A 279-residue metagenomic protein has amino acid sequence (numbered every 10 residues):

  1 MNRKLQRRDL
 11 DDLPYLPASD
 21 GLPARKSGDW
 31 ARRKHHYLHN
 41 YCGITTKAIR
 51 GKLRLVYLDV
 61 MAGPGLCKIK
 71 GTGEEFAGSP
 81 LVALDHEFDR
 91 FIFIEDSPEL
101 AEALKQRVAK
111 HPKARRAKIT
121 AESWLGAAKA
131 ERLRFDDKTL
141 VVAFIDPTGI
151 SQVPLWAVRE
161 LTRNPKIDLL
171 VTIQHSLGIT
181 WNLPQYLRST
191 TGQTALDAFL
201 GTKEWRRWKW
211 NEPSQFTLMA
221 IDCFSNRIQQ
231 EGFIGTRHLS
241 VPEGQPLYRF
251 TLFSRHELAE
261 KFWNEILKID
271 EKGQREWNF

Functional and structural regions predicted by a protein language model:
N2-R54: Class I SAM-dependent methyltransferase Rossmann-like catalytic core, especially the SAM/SAH-binding loop
R33-A130: SAM cofactor-binding core of SAM-dependent methyltransferases, primarily the Rossmann-like beta-alpha-beta module
A127-D137, R159: Short amphipathic alpha-helix with an adjacent loop that forms part of the alpha/beta core around
L140-Q152: A short SAM/SAH-binding and catalytic strip from SAM-dependent methyltransferases
I150-L161: A short, conserved alpha-helix within the catalytic core of class I
P165-T180: Conserved beta-strand signature within the Rossmann-like core of class I S-adenosyl-L-methionine
N182-L247: A conserved mid-domain beta-alpha-beta active-site/ligand-binding segment of alpha/beta enzyme cores
T190-G192, E257-F279: Flexible, glycine-/basic-rich loop-and-beta segments that form/coincide with the SAM-dependent methyltransferase
